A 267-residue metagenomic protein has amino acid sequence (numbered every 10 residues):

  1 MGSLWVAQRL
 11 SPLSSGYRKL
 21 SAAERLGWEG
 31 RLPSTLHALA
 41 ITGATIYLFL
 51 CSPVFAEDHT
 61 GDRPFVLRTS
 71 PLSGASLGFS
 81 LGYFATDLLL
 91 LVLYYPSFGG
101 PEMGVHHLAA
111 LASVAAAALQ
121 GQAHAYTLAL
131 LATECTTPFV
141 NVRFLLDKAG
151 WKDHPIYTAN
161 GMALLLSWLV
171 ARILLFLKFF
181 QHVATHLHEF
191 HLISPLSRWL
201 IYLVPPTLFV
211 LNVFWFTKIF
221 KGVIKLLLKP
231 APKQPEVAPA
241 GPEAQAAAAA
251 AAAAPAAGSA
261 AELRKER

Functional and structural regions predicted by a protein language model:
M1-A132, F144-R267: Membrane-helix and juxtamembrane interface regions of eukaryotic multi-pass membrane proteins
P138-R143: Short, proline-centered helix/strand-breaking motifs
